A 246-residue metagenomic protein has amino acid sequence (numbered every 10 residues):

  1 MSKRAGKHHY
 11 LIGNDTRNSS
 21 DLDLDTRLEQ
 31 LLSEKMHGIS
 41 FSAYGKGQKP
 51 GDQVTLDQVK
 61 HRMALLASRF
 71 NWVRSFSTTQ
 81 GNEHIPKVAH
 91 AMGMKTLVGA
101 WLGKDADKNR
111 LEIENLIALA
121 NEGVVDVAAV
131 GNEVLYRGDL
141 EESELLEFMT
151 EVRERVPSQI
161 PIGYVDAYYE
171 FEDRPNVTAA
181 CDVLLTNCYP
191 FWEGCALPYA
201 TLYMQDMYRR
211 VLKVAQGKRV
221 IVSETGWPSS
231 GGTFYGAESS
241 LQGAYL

Functional and structural regions predicted by a protein language model:
D21-T26, Q80-H84, K108-I117, D166-A179 (+1 more regions): Alpha-helical scaffolding within the catalytic cores of extracellular/periplasmic polymer-degrading hydrolases
E34-E114: N-terminal carbohydrate-binding/catalytic regions of secreted carbohydrate-active enzymes
I39, V73, A128, L184 (+1 more regions): Conserved, mostly hydrophobic/aromatic
T78-A89, Y136-M149, L202-Y203: Active-site-adjacent beta->alpha loops and helix N-cap segments on the catalytic face of soluble alpha/beta enzymes
L97, R153-E172, G217-G226: Aromatic-lined carbohydrate-recognition surfaces of secreted/lumenal glycan-active proteins
L116-S143, V165, F171-E172: Active-site groove signature of glycoside hydrolases
V125-D126, N132, D166-M207, T225-P228: Aromatic- and acid-rich polysaccharide-binding/catalytic face of secreted or lumenal carbohydrate-active enzymes
T186-W192, V214-Y245: Active-site clefts of carbohydrate-active enzymes
